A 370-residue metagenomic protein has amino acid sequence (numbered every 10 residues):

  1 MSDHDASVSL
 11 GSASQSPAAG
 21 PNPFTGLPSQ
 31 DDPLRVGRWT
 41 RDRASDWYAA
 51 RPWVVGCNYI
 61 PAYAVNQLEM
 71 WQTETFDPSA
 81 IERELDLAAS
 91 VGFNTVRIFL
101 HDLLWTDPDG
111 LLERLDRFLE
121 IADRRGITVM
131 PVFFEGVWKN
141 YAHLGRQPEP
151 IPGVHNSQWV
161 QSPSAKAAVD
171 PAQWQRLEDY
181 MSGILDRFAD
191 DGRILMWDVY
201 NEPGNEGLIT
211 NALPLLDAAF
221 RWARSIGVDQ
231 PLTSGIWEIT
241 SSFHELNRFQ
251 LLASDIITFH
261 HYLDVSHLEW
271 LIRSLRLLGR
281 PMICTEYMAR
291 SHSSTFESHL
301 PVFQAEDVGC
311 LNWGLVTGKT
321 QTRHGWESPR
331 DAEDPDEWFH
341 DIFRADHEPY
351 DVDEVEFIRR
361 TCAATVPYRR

Functional and structural regions predicted by a protein language model:
H4-T25: Intrinsically disordered, low-complexity terminal tails and inter-domain linkers enriched for S/T/G/P/D/E
P23-S254, H260, V265-S266, L278 (+7 more regions): Active-site mouth of glycoside hydrolases
L271: Conserved catalytic-core segment of NTP-binding enzymes
N312-G314: Replace "adjacent to P-loop NTPase cores in ATP/GTP-dependent enzymes" with "adjacent to NTP-binding cores
G325-P329: Short, surface-exposed amphipathic charged segments that create phosphate/polyanion-binding patches used for binding
Y350-R370: Carbohydrate-binding surfaces of carbohydrate-active enzymes
